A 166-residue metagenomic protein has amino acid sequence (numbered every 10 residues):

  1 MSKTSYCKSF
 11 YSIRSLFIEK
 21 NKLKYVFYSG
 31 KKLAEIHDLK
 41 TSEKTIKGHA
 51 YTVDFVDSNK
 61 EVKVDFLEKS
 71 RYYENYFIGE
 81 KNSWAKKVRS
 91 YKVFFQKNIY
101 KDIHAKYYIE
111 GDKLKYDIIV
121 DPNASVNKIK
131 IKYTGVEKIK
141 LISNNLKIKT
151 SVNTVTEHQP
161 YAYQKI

Functional and structural regions predicted by a protein language model:
M1-I166: Residues that cap or anchor secondary-structure elements
